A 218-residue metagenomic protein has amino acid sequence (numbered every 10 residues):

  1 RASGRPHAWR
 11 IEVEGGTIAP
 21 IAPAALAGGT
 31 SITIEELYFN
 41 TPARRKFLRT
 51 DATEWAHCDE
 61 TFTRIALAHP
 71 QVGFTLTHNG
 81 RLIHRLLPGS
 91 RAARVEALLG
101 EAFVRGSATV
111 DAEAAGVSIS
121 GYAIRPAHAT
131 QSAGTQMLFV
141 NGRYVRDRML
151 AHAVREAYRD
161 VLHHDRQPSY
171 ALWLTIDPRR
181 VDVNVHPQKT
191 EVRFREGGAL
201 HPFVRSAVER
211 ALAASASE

Functional and structural regions predicted by a protein language model:
R1-E218: N-terminal phosphate-binding caps/lids of nucleotide- and nucleic-acid-binding domains
